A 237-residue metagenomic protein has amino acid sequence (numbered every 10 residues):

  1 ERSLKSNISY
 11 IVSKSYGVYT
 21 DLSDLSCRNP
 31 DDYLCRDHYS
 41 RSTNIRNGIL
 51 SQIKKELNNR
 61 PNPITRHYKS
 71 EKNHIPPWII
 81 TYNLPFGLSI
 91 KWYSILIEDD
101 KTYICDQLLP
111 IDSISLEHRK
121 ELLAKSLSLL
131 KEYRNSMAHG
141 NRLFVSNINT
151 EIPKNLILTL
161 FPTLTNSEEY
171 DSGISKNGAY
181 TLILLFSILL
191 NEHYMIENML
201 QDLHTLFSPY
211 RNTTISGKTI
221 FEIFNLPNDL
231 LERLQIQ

Functional and structural regions predicted by a protein language model:
E1-Q237: Long, contiguous internal "core" modules enriched in hydrophobic/ aromatic residues
